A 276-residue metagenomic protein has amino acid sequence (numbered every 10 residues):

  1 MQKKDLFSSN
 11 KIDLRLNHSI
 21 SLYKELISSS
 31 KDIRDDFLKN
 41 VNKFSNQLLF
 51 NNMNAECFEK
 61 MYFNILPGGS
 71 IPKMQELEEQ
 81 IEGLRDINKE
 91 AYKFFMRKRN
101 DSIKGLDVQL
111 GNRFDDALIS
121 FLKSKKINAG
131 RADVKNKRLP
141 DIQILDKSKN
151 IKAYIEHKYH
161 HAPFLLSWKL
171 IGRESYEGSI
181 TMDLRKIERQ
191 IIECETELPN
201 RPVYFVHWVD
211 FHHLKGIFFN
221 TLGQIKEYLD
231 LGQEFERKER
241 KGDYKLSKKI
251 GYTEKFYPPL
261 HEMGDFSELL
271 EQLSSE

Functional and structural regions predicted by a protein language model:
M1-D116: Interdomain/boundary linker segments immediately adjacent to catalytic/signaling cores
M1-V41, M61-S70, W208-E276: Non-catalytic C-terminal interaction segments of nucleic acid-processing enzymes
N100-D107, A129, L170-S179: Surface-exposed cleft-lining segments at the edges of enzyme active sites
K104-V108, D115-L145: A short acidic/basic microdomain associated with nuclease active sites
L118, L122, I142-K169: Conserved catalytic cores of phosphodiester-cleaving nucleases, focusing on short active-site segments
K123-N128, I192-P202, K226-L231: Structural alpha-beta junctions
L139, K152, P202: Extracellular structured ligand-interaction cores
K158-L214: Catalytic cores of nucleic-acid endonucleases
